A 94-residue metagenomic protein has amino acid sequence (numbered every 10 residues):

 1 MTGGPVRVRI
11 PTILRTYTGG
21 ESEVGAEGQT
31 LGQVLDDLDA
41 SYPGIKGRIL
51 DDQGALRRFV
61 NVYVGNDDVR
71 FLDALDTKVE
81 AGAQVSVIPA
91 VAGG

Functional and structural regions predicted by a protein language model:
M1-G93: Ubiquitin-like/PB1-type beta-grasp interaction modules and other compact soluble beta-rich domains
